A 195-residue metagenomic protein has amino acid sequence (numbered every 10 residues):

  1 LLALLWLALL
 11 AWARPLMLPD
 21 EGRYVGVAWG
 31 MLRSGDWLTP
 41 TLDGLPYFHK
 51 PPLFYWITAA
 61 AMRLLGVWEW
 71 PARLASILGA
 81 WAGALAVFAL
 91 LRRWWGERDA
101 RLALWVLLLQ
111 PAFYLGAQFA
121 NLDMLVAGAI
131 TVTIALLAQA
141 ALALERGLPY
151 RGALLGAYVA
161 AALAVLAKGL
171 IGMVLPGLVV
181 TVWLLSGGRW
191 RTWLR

Functional and structural regions predicted by a protein language model:
L1-R195: Membrane-integral, polyisoprenol-dependent glycosyltransferases of the GT-C/oligosaccharyltransferase superfamily
